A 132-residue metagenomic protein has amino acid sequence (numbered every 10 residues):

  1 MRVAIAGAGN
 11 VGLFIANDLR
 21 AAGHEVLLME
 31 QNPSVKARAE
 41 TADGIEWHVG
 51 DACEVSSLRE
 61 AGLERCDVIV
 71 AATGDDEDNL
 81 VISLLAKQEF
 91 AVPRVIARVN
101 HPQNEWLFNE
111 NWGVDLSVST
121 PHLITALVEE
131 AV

Functional and structural regions predicted by a protein language model:
M1-V132: Cytosolic regulatory regions of ion transport systems
